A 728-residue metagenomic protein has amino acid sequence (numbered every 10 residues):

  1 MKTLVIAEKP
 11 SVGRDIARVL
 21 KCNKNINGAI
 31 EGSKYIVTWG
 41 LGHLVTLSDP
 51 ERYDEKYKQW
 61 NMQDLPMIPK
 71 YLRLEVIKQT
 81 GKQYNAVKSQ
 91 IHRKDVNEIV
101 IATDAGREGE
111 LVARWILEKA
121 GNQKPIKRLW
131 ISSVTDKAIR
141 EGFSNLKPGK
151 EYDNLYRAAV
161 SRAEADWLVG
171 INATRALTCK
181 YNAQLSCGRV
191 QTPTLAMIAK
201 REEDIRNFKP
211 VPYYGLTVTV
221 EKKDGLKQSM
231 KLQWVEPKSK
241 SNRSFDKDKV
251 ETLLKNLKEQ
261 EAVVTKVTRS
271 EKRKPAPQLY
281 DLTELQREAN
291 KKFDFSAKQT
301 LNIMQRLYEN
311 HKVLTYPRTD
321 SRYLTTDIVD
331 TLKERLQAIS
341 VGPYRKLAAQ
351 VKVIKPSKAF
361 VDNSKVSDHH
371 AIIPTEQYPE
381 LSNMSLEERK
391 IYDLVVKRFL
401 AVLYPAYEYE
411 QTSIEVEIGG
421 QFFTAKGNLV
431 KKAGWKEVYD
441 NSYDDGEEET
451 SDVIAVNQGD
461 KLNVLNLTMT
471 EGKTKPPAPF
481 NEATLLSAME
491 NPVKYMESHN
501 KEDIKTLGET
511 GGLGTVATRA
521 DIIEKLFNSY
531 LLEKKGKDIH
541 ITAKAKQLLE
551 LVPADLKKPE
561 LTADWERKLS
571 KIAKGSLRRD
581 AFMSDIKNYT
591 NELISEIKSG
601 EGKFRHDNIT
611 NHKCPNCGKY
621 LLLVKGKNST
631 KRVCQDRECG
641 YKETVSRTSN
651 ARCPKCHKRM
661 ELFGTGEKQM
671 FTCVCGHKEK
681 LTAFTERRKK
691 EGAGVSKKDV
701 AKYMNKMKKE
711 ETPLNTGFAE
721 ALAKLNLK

Functional and structural regions predicted by a protein language model:
M1-A163, P476: Intrinsically disordered, low-complexity regulatory segments
M1-K2, A102-A105, N182-S186, R269-Q278 (+3 more regions): Conserved short loop/turn motifs at secondary-structure junctions
K2-L4, T80, I91, T174 (+3 more regions): Basic, low-complexity terminal or inter-domain segments flanking catalytic cores
N27-E55, T192-S239, R243, V402-D452: Structured, non-catalytic alpha/beta "coupling" segments that mediate domain-domain communication and provide generic
R114, A138-T217, R269-S270: C-terminal or mid-to-C-terminal helical accessory/interaction module adjacent to the motor/catalytic core
S241-Q278, Q286: Metal- or metallocofactor-binding catalytic centers and their adjacent structured scaffolds across diverse enzyme
H311-K312, Y530: Glycine-centered, phosphate/nucleic-acid-interacting loop/turn motifs that mediate DNA/RNA or nucleotide
